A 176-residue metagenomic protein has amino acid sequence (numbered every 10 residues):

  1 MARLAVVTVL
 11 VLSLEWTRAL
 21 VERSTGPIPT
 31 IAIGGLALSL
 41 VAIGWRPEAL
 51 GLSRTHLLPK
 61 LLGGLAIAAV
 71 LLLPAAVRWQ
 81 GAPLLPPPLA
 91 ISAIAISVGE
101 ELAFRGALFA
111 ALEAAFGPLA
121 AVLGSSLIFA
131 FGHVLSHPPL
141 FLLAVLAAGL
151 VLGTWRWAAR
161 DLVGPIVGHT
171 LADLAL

Functional and structural regions predicted by a protein language model:
M1-I43: Alpha-helical transmembrane segments in multi-pass membrane proteins
L4-A5, K60-L65, A90, L119-G124 (+2 more regions): Hydrophobic alpha-helical transmembrane segments
T8-A19, A68-V77, S126-V134, T170-L176: Aromatic-anchored segments of alpha-helical transmembrane domains
L14-T17, S39-E48, L73-V77, W155-W157: Structural signal for the C-terminal ends of transmembrane alpha-helices and the immediately following loop
T25-T30, P59, Q80-I91, P138-L143 (+1 more regions): Juxtamembrane helix-entry segments on the extracytoplasmic side of multipass membrane proteins
L36-S39, A95, A107, L150-R160: Generic transmembrane alpha-helix motif of multi-pass integral membrane proteins
A76-V134: Function-critical hydrophobic alpha-helical transmembrane segments in multi-pass membrane proteins
F141-L176: Functionally important transmembrane alpha-helices
